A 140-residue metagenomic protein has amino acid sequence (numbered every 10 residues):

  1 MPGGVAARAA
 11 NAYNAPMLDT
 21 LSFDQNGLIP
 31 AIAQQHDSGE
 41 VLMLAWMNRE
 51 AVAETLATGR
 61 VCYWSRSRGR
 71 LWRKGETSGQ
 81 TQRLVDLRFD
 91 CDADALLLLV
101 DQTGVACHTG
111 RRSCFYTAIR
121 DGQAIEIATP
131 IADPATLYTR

Functional and structural regions predicted by a protein language model:
G3-G4: Residue-identity detector for glycine
A15-L28, Q35-D37, L42, M47-R140: C-terminal binding/interaction regions
